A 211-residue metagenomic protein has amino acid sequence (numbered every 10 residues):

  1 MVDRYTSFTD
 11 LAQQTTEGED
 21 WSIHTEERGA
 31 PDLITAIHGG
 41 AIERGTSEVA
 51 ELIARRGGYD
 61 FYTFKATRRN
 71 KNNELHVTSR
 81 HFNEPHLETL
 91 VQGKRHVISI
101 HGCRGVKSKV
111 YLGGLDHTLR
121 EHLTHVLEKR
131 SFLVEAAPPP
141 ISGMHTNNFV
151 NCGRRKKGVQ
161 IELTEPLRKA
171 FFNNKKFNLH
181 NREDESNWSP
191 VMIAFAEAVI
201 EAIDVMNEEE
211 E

Functional and structural regions predicted by a protein language model:
M1-E211: N-terminal catalytic or cofactor-binding beta/alpha core of small enzyme domains
